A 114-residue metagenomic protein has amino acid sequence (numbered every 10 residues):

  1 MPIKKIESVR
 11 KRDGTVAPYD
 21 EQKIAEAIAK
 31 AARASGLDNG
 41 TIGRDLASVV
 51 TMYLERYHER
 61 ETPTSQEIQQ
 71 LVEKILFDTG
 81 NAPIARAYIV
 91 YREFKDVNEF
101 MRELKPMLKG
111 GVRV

Functional and structural regions predicted by a protein language model:
M1-V114: Extended catalytic cores of very large enzyme megasubunits
